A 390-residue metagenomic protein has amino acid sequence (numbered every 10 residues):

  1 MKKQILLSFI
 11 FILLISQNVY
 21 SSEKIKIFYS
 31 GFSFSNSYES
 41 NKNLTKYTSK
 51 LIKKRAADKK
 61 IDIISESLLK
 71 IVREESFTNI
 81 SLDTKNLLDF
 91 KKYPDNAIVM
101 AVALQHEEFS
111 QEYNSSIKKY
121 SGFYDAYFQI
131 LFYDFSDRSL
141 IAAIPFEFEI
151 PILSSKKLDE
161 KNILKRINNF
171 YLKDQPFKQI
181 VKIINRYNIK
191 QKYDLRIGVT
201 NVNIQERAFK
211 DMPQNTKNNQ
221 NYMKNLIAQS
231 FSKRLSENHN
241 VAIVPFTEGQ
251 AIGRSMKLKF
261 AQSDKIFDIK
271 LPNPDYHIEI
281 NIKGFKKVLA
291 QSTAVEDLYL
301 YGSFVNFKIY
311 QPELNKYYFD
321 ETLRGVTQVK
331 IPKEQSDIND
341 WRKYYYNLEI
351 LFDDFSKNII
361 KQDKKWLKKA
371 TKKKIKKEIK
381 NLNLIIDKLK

Functional and structural regions predicted by a protein language model:
M1: Regulatory/sensor and coupling segments of signal-transduction and defense proteins
Q4-I15: Sec-dependent N-terminal signal peptides
Y20-K85, D89-K92, N96, E147 (+4 more regions): A structural "domain/chain start" motif
D89-F135, L258-F319, Q328, Q335: Surface-exposed short loop/turn segments
G122-A126, P145-P151: Amphipathic alpha-helical scaffolding segments
S139-L140: N-terminal leader/propeptide segments of preproteins
